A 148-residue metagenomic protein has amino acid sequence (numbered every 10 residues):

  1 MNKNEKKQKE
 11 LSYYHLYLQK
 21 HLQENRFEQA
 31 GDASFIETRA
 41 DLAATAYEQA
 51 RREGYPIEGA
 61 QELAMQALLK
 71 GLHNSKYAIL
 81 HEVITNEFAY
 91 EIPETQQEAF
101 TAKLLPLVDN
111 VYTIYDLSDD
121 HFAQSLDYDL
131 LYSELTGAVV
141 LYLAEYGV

Functional and structural regions predicted by a protein language model:
N2-V148: C-terminal alpha-helical interaction appendages
